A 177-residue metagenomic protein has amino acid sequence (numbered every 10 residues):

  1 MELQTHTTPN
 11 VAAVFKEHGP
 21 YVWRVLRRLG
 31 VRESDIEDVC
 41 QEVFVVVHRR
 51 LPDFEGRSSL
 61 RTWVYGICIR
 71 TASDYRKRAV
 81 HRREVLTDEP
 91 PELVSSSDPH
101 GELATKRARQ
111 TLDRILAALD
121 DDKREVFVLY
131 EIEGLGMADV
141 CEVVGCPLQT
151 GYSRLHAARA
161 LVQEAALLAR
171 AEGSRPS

Functional and structural regions predicted by a protein language model:
E2-R24, E37, H48: A short, charge-rich alpha-helical start-of-domain segment used by transcription regulators
E2-T5, V31, E42-S59, R78-V80: Sigma70-family region 2
L3, A117, D121-D122, E133-T150 (+1 more regions): Helix-turn-helix DNA-binding module
G19, F44-H48, S58-R78, L155 (+1 more regions): Σ70-family region 2.3-2.4 aromatic/basic alpha-helix that recognizes the −10 promoter and nucleates DNA melting
D53-E55, G66-T87, T105, L168-R170: Arg/Lys-rich amphipathic alpha helix in sigma70-family domain 2
G56, K77, L119, R159-S177: Short, Lys/Arg-enriched C-terminal cap helix and immediately downstream tail that follows
R82-T105, R109, G136: Internal acidic/polar
V126-Y130: A short pre-motif secondary-structure segment
